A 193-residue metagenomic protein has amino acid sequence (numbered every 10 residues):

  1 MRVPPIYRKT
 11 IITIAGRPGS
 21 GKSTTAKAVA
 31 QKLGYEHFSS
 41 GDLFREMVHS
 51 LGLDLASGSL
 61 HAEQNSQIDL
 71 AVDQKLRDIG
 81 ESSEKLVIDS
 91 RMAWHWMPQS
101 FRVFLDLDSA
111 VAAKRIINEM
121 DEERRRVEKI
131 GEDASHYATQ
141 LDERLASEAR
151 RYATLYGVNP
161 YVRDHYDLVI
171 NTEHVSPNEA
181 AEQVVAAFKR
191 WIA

Functional and structural regions predicted by a protein language model:
M1-T10: Extreme N-terminal, non-catalytic leader segments that precede Walker-type/kinase nucleotide-binding cores
I14: Hydrophobic anchor at the beta1->P-loop junction of P-loop NTPases
R17: P-loop (Walker A) phosphate-binding loop of NTP-binding proteins
G21: Conserved glycine(s) of the Walker
T25: Hydrophobic positions on the alpha1 helix immediately C-terminal to the Walker A/P-loop
Q31-F38: Post-Walker A helix-loop "phosphate-sensing" segment adjacent to the P-loop in P-loop NTPases
S40-M97, N118-K129, S135, T139 (+1 more regions): ATP-dependent small-molecule kinase phosphotransfer cores that center on conserved nucleotide phosphate-binding segments
E128-A180: Small-molecule kinase domains that catalyze NTP-dependent phosphoryl transfer to phosphate-bearing small molecules
